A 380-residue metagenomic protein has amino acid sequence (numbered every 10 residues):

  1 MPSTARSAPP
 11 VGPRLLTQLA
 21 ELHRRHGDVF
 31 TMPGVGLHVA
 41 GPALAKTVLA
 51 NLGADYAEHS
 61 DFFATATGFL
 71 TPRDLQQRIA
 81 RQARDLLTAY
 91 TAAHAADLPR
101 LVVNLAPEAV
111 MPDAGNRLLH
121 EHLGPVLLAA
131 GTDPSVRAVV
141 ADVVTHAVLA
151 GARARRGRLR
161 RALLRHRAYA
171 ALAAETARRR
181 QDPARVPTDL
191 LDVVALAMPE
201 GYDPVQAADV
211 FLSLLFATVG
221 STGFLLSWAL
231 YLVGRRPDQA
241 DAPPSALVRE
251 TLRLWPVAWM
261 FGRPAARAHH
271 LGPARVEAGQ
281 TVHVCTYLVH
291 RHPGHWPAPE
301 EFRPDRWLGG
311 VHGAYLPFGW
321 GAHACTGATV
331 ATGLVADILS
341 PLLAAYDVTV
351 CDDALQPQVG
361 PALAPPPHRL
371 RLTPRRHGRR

Functional and structural regions predicted by a protein language model:
M1-L15, V35, A40-R178, R375-R380: Cytochrome P450 catalytic-domain helical core, especially the substrate-recognition surface and oxygen-activation
A8-H23, D241-A274: Conserved cytochrome P450 K-helix E-x-x-R motif and the immediately C-terminal K′/meander segment
G53, C285-G310, C351: Conserved cytochrome P450 K-helix/beta-meander segment immediately N-terminal to the heme-binding cysteine loop
L123, L190-T251, V335: Central I-helix of cytochrome P450 enzymes
V330-L363: Cytochrome P450 heme-binding "Cys pocket" and the immediately downstream C-terminal segment
